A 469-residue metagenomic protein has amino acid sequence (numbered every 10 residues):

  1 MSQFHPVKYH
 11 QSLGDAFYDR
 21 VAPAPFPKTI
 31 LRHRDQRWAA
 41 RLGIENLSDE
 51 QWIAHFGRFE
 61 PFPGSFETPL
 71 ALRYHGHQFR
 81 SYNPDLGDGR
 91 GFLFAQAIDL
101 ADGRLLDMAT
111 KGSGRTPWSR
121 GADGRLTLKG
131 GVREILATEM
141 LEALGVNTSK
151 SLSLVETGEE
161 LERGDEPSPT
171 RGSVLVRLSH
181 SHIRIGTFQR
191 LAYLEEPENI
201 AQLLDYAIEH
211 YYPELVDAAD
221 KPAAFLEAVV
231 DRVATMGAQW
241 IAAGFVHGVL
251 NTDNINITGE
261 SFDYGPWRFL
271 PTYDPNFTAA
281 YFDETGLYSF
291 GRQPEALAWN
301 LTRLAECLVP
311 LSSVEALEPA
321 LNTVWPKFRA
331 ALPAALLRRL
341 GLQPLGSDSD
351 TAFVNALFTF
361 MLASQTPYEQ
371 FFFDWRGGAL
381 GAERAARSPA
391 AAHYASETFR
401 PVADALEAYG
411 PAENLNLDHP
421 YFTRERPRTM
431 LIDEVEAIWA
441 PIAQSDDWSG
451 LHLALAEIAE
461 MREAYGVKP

Functional and structural regions predicted by a protein language model:
M1-R73, A279, E284-P469: Regulatory N- and C-terminal appendages and interdomain linkers associated with kinase/kinase-like NTP transferase
K8-G14, L106-P117, L204-I208, T272-F282 (+1 more regions): Active-site-adjacent bridging/hinge elements
A22-A24, D123-R125, A223-A224: Short, contiguous strand/loop micro-motifs
K28-L31, R37-L47, R58-A219, T258-E260 (+7 more regions): Conserved ATP-binding subdomain of kinase catalytic cores across diverse folds
W52, L154-V155, D253: Residue-level "edge-of-site" marker
G131, L161-H247, T258-S347, T351: ATP-dependent phospho-/nucleotidyl transfer catalytic cores
V249-L250, I255: Hydrophobic HxD+1 residue recognition
